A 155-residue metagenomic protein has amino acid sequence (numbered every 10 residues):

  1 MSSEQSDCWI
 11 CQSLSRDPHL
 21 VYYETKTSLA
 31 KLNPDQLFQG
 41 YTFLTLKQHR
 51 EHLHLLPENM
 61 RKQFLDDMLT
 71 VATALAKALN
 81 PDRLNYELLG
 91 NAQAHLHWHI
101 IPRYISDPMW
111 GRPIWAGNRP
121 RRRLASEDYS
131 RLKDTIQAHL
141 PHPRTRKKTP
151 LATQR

Functional and structural regions predicted by a protein language model:
M1-R155: HIT superfamily nucleotide-processing domains
